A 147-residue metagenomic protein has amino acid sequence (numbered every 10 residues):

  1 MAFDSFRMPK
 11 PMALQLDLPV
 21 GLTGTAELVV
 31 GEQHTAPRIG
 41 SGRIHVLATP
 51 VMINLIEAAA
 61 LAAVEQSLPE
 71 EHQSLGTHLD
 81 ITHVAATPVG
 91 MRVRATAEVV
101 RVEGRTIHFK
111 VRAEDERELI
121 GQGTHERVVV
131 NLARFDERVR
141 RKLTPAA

Functional and structural regions predicted by a protein language model:
M1-K10: N-terminal amphipathic/basic-hydrophobic helices that include classical n-h-c signal peptides and signal-anchor
A13-L47: Catalytic strand-loop segment that frames the active site of acyl-thioester-processing enzymes
P19-T25, H78, R92-R94, T106-H108 (+1 more regions): Intrinsic-disorder/low-complexity, polar/charged segments enriched in Ser/Thr/Lys/Arg/Asp/Glu/Gln
N54-A58, A62: Short, residue-level hotspots on alpha-helical faces of the histone-fold and other alpha-helical interaction modules
L61-R94: Hydrophobic beta-strand-centered segment that forms part of the acyl-chain substrate-binding groove
I81-E116: Hydrophobic beta-sheet segments that form the core/acyl-binding groove of ACP/CoA-dependent acyl-chain-processing
G121, E126-A147: C-terminal output/interaction extensions
